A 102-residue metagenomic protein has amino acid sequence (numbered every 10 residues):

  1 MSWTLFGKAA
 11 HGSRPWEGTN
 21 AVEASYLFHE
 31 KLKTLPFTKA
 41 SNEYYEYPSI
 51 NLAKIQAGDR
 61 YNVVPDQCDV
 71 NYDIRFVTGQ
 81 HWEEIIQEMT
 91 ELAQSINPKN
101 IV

Functional and structural regions predicted by a protein language model:
S2-V102: Metal-dependent amide/peptide-bond hydrolase catalytic core, centered on the "pita-bread" metallohydrolase fold
